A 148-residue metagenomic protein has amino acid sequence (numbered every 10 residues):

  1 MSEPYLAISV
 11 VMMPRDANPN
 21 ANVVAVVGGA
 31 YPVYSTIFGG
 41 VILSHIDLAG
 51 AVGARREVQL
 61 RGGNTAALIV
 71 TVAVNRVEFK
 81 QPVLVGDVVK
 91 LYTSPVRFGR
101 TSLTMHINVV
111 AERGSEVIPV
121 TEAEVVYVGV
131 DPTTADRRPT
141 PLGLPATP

Functional and structural regions predicted by a protein language model:
M1-T71, V128-P148: Hot-dog-fold acyl-thioester-processing enzymes
E3, G50-Y92, V96-T104, I118-A123: Hydrophobic beta-strand-centered segment that forms part of the acyl-chain substrate-binding groove
I8-V10, V77, I107, V125: Generic structural hydrophobic/aromatic packing signal, biased to beta-strands
V83-V88, V96-P148: HotDog/MaoC-like acyl-thioester-processing domains
